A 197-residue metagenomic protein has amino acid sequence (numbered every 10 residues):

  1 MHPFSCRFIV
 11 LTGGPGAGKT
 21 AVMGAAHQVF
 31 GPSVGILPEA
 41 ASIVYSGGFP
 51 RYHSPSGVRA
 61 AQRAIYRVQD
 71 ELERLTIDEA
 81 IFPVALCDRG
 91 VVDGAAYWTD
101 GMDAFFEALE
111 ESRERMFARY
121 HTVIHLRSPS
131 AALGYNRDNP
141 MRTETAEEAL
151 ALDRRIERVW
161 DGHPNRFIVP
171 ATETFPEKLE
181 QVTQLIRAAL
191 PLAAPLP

Functional and structural regions predicted by a protein language model:
M1-F8: Extreme N-terminal, non-catalytic leader segments that precede Walker-type/kinase nucleotide-binding cores
H2, E148-P197: NTP-dependent small-molecule kinase module
L11: Hydrophobic anchor at the beta1->P-loop junction of P-loop NTPases
G14: P-loop (Walker A) phosphate-binding loop of NTP-binding proteins
K19: Conserved lysine of the Walker
G24-V68: Conserved substrate/cofactor phosphate-moiety recognition/catalytic segment in nucleotide-dependent phosphotransferases
F49-V91, A95-D103: Conserved nucleotide-sensing/catalytic segment adjacent to the nucleotide-binding pocket in NTP-handling enzymes
Y97, G101-D161, P170-E173: A glycine- and Lys/Arg-enriched "phosphate-lid" helix/loop adjacent to the NTP-binding pocket of small-molecule kinases
